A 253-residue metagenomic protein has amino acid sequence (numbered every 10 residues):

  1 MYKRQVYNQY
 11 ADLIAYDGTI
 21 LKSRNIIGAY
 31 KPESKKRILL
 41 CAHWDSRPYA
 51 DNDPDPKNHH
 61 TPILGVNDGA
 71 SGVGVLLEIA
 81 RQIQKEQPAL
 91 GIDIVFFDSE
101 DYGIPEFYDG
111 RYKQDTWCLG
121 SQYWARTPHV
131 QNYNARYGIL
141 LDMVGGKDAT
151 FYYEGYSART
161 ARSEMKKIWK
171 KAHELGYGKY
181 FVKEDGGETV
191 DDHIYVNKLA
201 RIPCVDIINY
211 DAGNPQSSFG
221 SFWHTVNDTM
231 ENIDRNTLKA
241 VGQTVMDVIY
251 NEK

Functional and structural regions predicted by a protein language model:
K3-E33: A non-catalytic alpha/beta surface segment that caps or lines the substrate-entry region of metallo-dependent hydrolase
R4-D12, Y16, Q87-D93, K179-G186: Surface-exposed patches in mature extracellular/periplasmic domains of secreted proteins
V6, I27, R37-A42, G65 (+4 more regions): Structural recognition of the beta-strand scaffold that forms the well-ordered cores of secreted hydrolase catalytic
A11-A15, P32-S34, W44-P48, S99-G103 (+3 more regions): Solvent-exposed loop/turn segments at secondary-structure junctions within structured extracellular/periplasmic domains
T19-K22, Y30-S34, E86-A89, V130-Y133 (+2 more regions): Extracellular/periplasmic catalytic domains that process cell-envelope and extracellular macromolecules
N52-P62: Glycine/charged-rich beta-loop-alpha catalytic/anionic-binding loops adjacent to active sites
H60-S163, D192: Acidic/histidine-rich catalytic neighborhood of metal-dependent amide-processing enzymes
Y137, V144-K253: Active-site-adjacent substrate-binding region of metalloamidase/peptidase-like peptide-processing proteins
